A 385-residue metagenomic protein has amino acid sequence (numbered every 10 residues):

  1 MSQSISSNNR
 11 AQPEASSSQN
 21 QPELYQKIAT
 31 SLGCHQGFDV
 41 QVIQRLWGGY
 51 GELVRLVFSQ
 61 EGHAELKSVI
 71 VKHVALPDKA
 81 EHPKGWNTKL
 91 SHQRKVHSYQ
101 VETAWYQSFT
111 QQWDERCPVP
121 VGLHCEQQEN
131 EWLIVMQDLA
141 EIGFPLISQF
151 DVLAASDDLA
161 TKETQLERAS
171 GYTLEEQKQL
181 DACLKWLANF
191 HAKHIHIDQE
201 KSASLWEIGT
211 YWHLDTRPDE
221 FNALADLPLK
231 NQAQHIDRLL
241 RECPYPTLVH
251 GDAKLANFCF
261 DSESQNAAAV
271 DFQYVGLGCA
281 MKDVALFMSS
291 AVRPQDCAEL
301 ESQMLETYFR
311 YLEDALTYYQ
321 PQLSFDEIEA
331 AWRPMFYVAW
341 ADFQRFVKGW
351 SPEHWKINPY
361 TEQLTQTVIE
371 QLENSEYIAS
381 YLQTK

Functional and structural regions predicted by a protein language model:
M1-E129, A154-T161, D261-S262, A267 (+1 more regions): Conserved NTP-binding catalytic cores of kinases and kinase-like/nucleotidyltransferase enzymes across multiple kinase
E52-F58, I70, I236-K282: Active-site acidic catalytic loop and adjacent metal/ATP-binding pocket of ATP-dependent phosphoryl transfer enzymes
D78-K84, G143-I147, G278: Short acidic/His/Gly/Ser-rich catalytic and metal-binding motifs that mark active-site loops of diverse hydrolases
S91, A104, L277-Y318, A339-N358: Active-site activation/catalytic loop segments of kinase-like enzymes and analogous catalytic loops in related
G122-Q127, I197-H213, Y319-E329: Short, glycine/acidic-rich hinge or "gate" loops at secondary-structure transitions that mediate conformational
E131-E141: Conserved short submotifs of the Hanks-type protein kinase catalytic core that shape the nucleotide-binding pocket
F144-D158, K162-H250, C259-S262: ATP-dependent phospho-/nucleotidyl transfer catalytic cores
R333, Y337-K385: ATP/Mg2+ or Mg2+-diphosphate-binding catalytic cores that bind nucleotide phosphates or diphosphates via glycine-rich
